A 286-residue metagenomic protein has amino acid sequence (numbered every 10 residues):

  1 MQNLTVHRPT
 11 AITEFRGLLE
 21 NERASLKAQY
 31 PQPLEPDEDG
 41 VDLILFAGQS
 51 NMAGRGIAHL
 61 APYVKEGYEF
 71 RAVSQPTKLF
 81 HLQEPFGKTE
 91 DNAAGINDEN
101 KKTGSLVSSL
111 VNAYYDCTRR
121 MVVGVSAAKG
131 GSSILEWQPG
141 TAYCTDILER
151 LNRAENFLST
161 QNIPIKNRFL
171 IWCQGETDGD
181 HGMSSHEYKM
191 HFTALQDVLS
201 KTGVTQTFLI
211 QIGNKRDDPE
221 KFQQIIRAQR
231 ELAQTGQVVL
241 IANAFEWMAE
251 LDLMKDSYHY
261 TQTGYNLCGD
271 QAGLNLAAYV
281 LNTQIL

Functional and structural regions predicted by a protein language model:
Q2-L286: Cell-envelope and extracellular/periplasmic
